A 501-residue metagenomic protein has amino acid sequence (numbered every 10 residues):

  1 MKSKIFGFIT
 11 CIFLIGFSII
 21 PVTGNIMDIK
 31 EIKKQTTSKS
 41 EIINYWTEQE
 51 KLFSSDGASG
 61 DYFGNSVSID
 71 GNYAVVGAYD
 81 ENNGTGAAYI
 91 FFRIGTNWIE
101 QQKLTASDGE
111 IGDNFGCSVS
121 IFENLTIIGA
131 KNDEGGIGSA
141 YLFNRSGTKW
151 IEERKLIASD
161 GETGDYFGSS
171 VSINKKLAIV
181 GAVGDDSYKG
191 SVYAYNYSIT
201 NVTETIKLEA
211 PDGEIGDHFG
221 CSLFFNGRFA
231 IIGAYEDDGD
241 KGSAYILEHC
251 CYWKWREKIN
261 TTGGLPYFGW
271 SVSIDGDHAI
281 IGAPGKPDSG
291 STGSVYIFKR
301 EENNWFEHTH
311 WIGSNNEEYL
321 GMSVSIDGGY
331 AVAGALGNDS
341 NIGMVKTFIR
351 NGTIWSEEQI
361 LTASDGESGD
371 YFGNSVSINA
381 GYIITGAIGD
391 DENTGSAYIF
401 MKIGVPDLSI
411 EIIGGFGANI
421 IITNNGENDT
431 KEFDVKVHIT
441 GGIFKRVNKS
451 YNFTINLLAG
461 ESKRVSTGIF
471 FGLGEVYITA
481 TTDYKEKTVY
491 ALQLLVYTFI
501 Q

Functional and structural regions predicted by a protein language model:
M1-E41, V324, I410, I420 (+5 more regions): Secretory targeting signatures
E31-G404: Conserved beta-strand/short-helix segments that make up beta-rich extracellular adhesion/recognition modules
I403-F416, V496-I500: Low-complexity, acidic Ser/Thr/Pro/Gly-rich terminal tails and inter-domain linkers that flank the onset of structured
G415-F416, I421-T423, K463, V489-L492 (+1 more regions): Extended, solvent-exposed regions of the mature portions of secreted/cell-surface glycoproteins
N425-D429: Short, acidic/polar linear motifs in exposed loop/turn regions
E432-S450: A surface/secretory-pathway sequence property marking extracellular, secreted, or lumenal proteins enriched
F444-L473: Intrinsically disordered, low-complexity Pro/Gly/Ser/Thr-rich segments with frequent PxxP/GP/PP motifs and embedded
I469-Q501: Terminal connector regions
